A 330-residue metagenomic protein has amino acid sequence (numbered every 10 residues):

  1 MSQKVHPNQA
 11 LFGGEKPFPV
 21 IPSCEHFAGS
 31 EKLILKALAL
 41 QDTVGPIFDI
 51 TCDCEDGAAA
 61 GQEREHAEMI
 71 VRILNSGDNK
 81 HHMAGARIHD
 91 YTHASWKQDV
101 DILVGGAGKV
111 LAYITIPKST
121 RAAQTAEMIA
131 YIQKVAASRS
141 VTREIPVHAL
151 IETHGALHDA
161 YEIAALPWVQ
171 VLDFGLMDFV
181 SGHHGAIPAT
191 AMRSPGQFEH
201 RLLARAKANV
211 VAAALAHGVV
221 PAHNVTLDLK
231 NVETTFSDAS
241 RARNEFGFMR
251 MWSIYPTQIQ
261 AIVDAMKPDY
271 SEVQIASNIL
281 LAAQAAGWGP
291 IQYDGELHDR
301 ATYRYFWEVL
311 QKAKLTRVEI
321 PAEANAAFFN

Functional and structural regions predicted by a protein language model:
M1-N330: Expand to "…catalyze enediolate/carbanion chemistry for C-C bond making/breaking, isomerization, decarboxylation
